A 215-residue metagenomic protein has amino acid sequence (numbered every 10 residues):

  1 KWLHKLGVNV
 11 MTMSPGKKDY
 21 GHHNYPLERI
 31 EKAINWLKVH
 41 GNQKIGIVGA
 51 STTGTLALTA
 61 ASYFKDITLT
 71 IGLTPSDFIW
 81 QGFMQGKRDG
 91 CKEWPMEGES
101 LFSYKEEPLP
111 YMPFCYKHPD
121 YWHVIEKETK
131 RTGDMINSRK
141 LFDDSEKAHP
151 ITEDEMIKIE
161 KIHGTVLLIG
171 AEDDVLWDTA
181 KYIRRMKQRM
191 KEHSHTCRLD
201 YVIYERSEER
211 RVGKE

Functional and structural regions predicted by a protein language model:
K1-T12: Short amphipathic alpha-helix adjacent to the substrate-entry channel of hydrolases
M13-G46: Catalytic nucleophile-loop/oxyanion-hole region of alpha/beta-hydrolase and closely related hydrolase-like folds
I47-A50, L73, I169: Short beta-strand immediately N-terminal to the catalytic nucleophile in serine-hydrolase-like folds
G54-K65, T70: Short glycine-enriched nucleophile-adjacent loop and the immediately C-terminal alpha-helix near the catalytic center
I71-I159: Accessory cap/linker subdomain of secreted extracellular hydrolases
I162, L168-G170, D174: Short beta-strand/loop motif that positions the catalytic acidic residue of the alpha/beta-hydrolase fold
V175-R185: Conserved alpha/beta-hydrolase "acid-adjacent" motif
R210-E215: Conserved small/polar residues in nucleotide/adenosyl-binding loops
